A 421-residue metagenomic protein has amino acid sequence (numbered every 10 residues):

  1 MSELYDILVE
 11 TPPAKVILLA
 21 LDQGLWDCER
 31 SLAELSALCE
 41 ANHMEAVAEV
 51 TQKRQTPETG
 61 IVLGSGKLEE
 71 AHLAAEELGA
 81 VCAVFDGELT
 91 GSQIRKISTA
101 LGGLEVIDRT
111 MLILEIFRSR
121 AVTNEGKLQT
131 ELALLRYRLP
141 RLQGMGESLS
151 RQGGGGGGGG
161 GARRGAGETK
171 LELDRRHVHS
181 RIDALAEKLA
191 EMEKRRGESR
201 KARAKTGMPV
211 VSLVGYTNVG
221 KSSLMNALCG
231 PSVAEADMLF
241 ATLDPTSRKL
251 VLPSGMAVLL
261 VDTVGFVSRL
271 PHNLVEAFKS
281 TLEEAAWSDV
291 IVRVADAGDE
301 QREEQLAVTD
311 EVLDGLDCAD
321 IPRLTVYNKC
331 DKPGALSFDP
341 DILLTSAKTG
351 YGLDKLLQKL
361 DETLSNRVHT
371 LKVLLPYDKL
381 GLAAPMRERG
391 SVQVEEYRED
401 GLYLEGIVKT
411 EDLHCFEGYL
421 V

Functional and structural regions predicted by a protein language model:
M1-I17, P140-V219, M225-N226, E300 (+2 more regions): C-terminal-of-GTPase-core extension/linker across diverse P-loop GTPases
M1-L114: N-terminal accessory targeting/assembly segments
S2-L4, R196, A202-P209, A227-L259 (+3 more regions): Switch I (effector-binding) loop of TRAFAC-class P-loop GTPase G-domains
Y5, G24, R30-E40, H72-E77 (+3 more regions): Conserved C-terminal guanine-recognition region of P-loop GTPase G domains, centered on the G4
D22-D27, T56-I61, R120-G126, K170 (+4 more regions): Flexible beta-alpha connector loops of hexameric P-loop NTPases
D22-W26, R54-T56, E88-G91, M111-L114 (+6 more regions): Conserved nucleotide-binding/hydrolysis micro-motifs of P-loop NTPases
M111-T130: Short alpha-helix plus adjacent loop in nuclease-associated cores
N124-R138, R367-H369, E417: A polyampholytic, Gly/Pro-enriched intrinsically disordered region
